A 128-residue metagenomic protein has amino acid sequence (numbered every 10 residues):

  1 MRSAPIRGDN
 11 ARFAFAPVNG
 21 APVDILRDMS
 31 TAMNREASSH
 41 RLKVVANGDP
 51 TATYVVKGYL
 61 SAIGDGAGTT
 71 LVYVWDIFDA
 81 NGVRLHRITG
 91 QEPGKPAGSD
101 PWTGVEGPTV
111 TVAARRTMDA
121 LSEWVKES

Functional and structural regions predicted by a protein language model:
M1, G94-S128: C-terminal/domain-edge helix-coil "capping" segments
M1-N34, V125-S128: A structural "domain/chain start" motif
D9-A11, S38-H40, A52-Y54, T69-Y73 (+1 more regions): Envelope-exposed proteins and targeting segments
P22-S30, A67-G68, T103-A114: Solvent-exposed, acidic/flexible segments
R27-T51: N-terminal, post-signal-peptide region of Sec/Tat-exported proteins
M33-R41, G64, N81, T117 (+1 more regions): Sec/Tat-exported extracytoplasmic proteins
V44-G64: A short, hydrophobic beta-strand-centered structural micro-motif
G64-P96: Amphipathic beta-strand/beta-sheet edge segments enriched in Tyr/Trp
